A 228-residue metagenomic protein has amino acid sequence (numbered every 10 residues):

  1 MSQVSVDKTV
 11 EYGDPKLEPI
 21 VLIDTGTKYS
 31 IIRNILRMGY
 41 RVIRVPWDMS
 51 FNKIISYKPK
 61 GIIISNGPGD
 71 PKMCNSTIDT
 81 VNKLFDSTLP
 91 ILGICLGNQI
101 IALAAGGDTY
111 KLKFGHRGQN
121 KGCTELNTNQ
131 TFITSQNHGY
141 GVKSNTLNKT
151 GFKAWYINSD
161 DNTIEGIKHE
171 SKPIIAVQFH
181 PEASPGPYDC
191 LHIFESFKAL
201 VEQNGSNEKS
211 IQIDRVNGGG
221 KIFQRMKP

Functional and structural regions predicted by a protein language model:
M1-N52, S56-Y57, P71, S184-G186 (+1 more regions): RNA-binding accessory domains that recognize and position tRNA/RNA substrates
P19-D24, T134-S135, I175-F179: Active-site-proximal beta-strand elements of phosphoester/diester hydrolases
V42, I91, I174: Hydrophobic anchor at the start of a short beta-strand that flanks the dinucleotide cofactor-binding loop
K60-G61, S65-S144, G186-S196, L200: Cysteine-nucleophile active-site neighborhood
G67, K172, E182: Flexible loop residues that form catalytic and substrate-binding hotspots at small-molecule/glycan-binding clefts
Q130-K172, G219-P228: Catalytic beta-strand/loop cores that center a nucleophilic Ser/Cys/Thr and support acyl-enzyme chemistry
